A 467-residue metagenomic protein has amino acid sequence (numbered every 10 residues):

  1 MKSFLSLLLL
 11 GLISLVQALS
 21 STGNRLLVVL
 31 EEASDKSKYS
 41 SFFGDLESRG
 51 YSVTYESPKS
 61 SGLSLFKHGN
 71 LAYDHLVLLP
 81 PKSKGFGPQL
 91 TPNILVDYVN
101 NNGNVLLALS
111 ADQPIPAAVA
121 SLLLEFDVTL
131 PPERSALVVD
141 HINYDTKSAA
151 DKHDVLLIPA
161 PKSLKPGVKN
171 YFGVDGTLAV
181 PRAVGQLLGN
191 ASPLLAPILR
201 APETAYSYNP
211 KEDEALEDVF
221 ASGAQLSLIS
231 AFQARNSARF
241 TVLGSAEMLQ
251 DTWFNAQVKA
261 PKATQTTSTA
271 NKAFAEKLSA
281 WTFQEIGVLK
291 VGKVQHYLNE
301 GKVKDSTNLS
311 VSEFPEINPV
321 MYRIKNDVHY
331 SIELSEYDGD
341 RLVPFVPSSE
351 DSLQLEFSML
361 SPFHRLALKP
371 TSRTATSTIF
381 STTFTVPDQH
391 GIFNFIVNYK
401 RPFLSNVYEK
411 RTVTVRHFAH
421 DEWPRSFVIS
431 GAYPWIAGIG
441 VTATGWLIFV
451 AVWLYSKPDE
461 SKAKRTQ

Functional and structural regions predicted by a protein language model:
M1-A18: Fungal secretory targeting signals
V16-Q467: Short, surface-exposed patches at the edges or C-terminal ends of soluble domains, predominantly
